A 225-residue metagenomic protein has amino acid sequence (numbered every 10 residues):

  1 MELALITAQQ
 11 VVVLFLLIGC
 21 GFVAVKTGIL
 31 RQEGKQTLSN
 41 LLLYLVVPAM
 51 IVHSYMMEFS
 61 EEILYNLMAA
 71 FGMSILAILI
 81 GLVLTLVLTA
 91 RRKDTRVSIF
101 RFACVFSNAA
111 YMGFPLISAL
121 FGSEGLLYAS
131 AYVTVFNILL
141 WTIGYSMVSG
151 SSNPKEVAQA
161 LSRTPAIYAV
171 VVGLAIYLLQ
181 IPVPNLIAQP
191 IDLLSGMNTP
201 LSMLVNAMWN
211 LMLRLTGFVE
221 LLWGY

Functional and structural regions predicted by a protein language model:
M1-Y225: Alpha-helical transmembrane segments of multi-pass small-molecule/ion transporters
